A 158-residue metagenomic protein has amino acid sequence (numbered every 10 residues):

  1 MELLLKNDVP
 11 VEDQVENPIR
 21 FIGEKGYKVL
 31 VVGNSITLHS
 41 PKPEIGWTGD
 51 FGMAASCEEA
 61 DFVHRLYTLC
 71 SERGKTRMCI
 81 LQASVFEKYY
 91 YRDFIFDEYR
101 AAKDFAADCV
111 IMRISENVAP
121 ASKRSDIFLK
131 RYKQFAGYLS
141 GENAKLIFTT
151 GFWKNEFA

Functional and structural regions predicted by a protein language model:
M1-N17: Short coil-to-helix leader/linker segments, especially the first N-terminal amphipathic alpha-helix with its helix
Q14-V15, F94-I95, R131-Y132: Amphipathic coiled-coil/heptad-repeat helices and related helical stalk/stem segments that mediate oligomerization
P18, I22-G23, K28-L30, L38-D126 (+1 more regions): Conserved SGNH/GDSL esterase-like catalytic core that processes O-acyl groups on lipids and polysaccharides
L30-G33, T149: Short hydrophobic segments within beta-strands
Y99, Y132-L139: Generic structural signal for well-ordered alpha-helices, preferentially at hydrophobic/aromatic core positions
I111-A119, A136-A158: Active-site segments of SGNH/GDSL-like serine hydrolases that catalyze O-acetyl group transfer/hydrolysis on lipids
